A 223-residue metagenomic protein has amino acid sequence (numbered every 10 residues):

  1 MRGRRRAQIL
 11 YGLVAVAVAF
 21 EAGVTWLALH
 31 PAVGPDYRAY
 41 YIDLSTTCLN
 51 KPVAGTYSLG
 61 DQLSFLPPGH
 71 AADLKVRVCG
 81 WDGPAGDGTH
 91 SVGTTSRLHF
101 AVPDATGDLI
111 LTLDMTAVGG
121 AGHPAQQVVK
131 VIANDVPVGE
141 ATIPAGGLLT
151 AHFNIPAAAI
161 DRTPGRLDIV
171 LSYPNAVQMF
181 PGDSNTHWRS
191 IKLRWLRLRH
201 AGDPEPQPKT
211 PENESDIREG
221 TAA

Functional and structural regions predicted by a protein language model:
M1-V18: N-terminal Sec-pathway targeting helices
F20-D108, G119-G122, A176-A223: Glycan-recognition and processing domains
L98, L111-L113, V129, A151 (+2 more regions): Hydrophobic residues positioned within well-ordered beta-strands of beta-sheet architectures
M115-A117, I155: Hydrophobic beta-strand positions in extracellular immunoglobulin-like domains
T116, S172-P174: Beta-strand-rich extracellular modules
G122-V136: Short, surface-exposed beta-strand/strand-loop-strand elements in extracellular ectodomains
V138-D161: Extracellular carbohydrate recognition and processing domains and analogous Trp-centered ligand-binding platforms
A157-S172: Noncatalytic modules at the cell exterior or secretory-pathway interfaces, chiefly beta-strand-rich lectin/adhesion
